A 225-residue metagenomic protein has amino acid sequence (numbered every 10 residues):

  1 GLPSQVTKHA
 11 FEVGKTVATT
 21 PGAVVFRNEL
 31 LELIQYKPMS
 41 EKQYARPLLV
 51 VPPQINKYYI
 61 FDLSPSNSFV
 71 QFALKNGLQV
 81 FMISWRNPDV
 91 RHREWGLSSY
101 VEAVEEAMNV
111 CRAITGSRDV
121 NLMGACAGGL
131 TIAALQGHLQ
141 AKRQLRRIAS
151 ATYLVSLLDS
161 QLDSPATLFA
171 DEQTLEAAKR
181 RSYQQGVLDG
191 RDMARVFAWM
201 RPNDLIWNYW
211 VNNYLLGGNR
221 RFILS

Functional and structural regions predicted by a protein language model:
L2-D89: Short, surface-exposed "cap/lid" segments of acyl-processing enzymes
V25, E41, P65, G96-Y100 (+1 more regions): Secondary-structure capping and boundary motifs in well-ordered enzyme cores
K37, P52-P53, S84-N87, V104 (+3 more regions): Active-site proximal loops enriched in glycine and acidic residues that flank catalytic Cys/His/Asp and coordinate
S66, V70, L97-V104, I132: Amphipathic alpha-helical segments in well-structured domains
H92-T115: Alpha/beta-hydrolase active-site loop
C111-A127: Alpha/beta-hydrolase fold nucleophile elbow
S117, T131, Q136-S225: Alpha/beta-hydrolase-fold enzymes
